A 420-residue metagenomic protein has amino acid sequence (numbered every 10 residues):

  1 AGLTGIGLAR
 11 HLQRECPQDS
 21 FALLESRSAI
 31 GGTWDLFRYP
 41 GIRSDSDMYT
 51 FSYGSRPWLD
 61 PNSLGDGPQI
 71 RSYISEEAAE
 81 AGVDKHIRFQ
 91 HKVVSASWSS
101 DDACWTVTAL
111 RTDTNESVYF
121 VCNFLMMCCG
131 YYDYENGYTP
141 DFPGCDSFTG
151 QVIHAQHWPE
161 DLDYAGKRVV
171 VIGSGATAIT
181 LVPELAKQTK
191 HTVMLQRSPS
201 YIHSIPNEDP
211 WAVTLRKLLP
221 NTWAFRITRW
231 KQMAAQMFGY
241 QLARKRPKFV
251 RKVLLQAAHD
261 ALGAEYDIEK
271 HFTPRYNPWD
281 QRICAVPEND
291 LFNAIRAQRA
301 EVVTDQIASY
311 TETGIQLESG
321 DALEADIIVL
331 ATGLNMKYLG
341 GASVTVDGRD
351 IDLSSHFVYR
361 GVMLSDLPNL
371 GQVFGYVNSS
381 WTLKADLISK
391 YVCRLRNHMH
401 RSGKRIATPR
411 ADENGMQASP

Functional and structural regions predicted by a protein language model:
L3, G7-L23, R27-A29, F120 (+4 more regions): Rossmann-like dinucleotide-binding core of oxidoreductases
L3-I87, Q196-R197, D260-Y266: Beta1-alpha1 glycine-rich phosphate/pyrophosphate-binding loop at the start of Rossmann-like nucleotide-binding domains
I30, A331-H400: Glycine/threonine-rich phosphate-binding loop and adjacent beta-strand/alpha-helix elements that clamp
D35-D45, T139-C145, D161-L162, F292 (+1 more regions): FAD-binding beta-loop-beta segment adjacent to the flavin cofactor pocket
P57-E76, R88, I172, L242-R251 (+1 more regions): Short beta-strand to alpha-helix junction loop
P61-D133, I295, S309: Feature captures the FAD/FMN-dependent oxidoreductase FAD-binding
T149-V152, A308, T313-S355: Extended hydrophobic/aromatic segments used for targeting, binding, or gating
K252, Q256, A261-E324: Alpha/beta-hydrolase fold catalytic core
